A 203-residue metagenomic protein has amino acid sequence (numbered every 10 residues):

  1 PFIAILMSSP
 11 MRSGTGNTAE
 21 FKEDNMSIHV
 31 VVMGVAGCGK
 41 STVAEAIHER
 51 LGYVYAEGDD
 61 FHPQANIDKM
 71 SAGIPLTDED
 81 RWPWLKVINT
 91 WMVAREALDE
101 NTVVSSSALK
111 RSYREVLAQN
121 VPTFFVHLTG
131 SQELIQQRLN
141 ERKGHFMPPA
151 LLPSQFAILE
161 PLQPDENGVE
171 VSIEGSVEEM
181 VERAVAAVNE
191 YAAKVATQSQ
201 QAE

Functional and structural regions predicted by a protein language model:
V32: Hydrophobic anchor at the beta1->P-loop junction of P-loop NTPases
A36: The conserved Walker
K40: Conserved lysine of the Walker
V43: Hydrophobic positions on the alpha1 helix immediately C-terminal to the Walker A/P-loop
E49-V87: Conserved substrate/cofactor phosphate-moiety recognition/catalytic segment in nucleotide-dependent phosphotransferases
D80-N120, L128: Glycine-rich phosphate-binding loop used to anchor ATP phosphates in small-molecule kinases, encompassing both
V121-R138: Conserved phosphate-donor/acceptor-positioning beta-strand/loop module used by diverse small-molecule
R142-R183: Small-molecule kinase domains that catalyze NTP-dependent phosphoryl transfer to phosphate-bearing small molecules
